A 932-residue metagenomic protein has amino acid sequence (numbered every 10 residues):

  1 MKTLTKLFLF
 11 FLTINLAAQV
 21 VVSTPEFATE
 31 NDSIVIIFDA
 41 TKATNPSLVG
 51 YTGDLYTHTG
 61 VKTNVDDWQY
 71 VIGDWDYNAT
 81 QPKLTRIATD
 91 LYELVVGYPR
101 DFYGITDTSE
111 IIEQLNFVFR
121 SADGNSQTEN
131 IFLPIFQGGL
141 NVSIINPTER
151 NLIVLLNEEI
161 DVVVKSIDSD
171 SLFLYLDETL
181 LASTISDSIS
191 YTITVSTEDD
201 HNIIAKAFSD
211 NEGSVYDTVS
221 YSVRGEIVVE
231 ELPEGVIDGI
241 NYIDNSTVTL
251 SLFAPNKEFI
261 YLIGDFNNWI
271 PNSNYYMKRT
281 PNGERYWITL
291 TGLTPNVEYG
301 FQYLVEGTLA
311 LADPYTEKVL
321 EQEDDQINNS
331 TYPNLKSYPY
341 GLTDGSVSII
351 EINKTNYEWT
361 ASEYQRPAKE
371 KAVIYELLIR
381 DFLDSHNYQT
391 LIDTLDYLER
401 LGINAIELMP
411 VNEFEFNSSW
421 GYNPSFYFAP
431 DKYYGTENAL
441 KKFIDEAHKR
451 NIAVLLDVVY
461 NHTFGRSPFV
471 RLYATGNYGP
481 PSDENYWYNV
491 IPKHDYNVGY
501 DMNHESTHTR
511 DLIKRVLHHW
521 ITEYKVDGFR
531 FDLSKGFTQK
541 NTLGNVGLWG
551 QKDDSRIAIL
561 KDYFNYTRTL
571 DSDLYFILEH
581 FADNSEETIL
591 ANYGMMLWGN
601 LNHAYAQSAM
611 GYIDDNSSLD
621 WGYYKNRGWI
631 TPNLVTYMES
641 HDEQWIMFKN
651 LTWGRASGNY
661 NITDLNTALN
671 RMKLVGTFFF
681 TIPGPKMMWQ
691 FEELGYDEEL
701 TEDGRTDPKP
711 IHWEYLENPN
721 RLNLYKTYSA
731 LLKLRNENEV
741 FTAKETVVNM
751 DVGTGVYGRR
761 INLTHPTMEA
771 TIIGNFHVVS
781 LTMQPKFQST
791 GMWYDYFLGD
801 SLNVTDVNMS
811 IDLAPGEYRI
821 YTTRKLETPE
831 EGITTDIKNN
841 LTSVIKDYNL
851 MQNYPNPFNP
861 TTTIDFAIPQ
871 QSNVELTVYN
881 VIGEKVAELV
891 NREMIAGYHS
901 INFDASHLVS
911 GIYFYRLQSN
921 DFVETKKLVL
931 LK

Functional and structural regions predicted by a protein language model:
A18-T29, I135-L155, N839-P855: Short, compositionally biased P/S/T/A/G/V-rich stretches that sit at domain boundaries
V49, D54-T108, G124-T128, A182-S188 (+3 more regions): Aromatic-rich carbohydrate-binding modules that target alpha-glucans
S222-I260, A312-K371: Basic K/R-rich, polyanion-interacting modules in nucleoproteins and related proteins
I260, T805-T834: C-terminal beta-strand-rich structural cap/linker in extracellular carbohydrate-active enzymes
L320-N328, P333-L335, P339, T355-A372 (+2 more regions): Substrate-binding/active-site clefts of carbohydrate-active enzymes
K525, G547-G550, D554, A558-T701 (+5 more regions): Conserved alpha/beta catalytic core and glycan-binding cleft of carbohydrate-active enzymes
T835-Y854, F858-V878, H899-A905: Glycine-centered coil/turn sites that cap beta-strands in beta-rich domains
V890-D921, T925: Short, surface-exposed loop/turn motifs with a glycine/proline- and acidic-biased composition
